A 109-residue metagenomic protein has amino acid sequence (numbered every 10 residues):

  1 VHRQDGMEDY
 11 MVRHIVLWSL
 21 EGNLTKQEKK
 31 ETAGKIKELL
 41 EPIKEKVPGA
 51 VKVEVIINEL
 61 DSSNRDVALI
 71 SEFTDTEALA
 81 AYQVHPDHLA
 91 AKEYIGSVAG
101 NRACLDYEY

Functional and structural regions predicted by a protein language model:
R3-D66, T74-A81, Y107-Y109: Short S/T/G/P-rich N-terminal loop/turn motif that feeds into the first structured element of a domain
L17, K92, R102-C104: Generic secondary-structure boundary/loop-capping signal
P48-V51, P86, A99: Structural motif
T76-S97: C-terminal structural segments of small proteins and small subunits
G96-Y109: Charge-dense polyanion-binding interfaces
